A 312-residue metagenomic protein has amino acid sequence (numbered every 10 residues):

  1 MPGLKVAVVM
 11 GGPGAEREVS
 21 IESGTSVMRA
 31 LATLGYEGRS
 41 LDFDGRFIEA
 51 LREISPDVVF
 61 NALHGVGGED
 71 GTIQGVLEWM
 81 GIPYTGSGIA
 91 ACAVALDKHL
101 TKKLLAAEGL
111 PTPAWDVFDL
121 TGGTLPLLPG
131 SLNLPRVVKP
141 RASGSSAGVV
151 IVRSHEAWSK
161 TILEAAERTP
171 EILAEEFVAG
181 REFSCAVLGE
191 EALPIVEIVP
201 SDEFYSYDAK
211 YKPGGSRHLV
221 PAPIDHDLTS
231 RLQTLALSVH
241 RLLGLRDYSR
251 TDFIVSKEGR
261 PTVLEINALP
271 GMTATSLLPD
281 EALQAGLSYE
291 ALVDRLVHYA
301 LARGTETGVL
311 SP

Functional and structural regions predicted by a protein language model:
M1-L96, L100-K103, A107, D119-L128 (+1 more regions): ATP-binding N-terminal substructure of ATP-dependent carboxylate-amine bond-forming enzymes
M1-M10, G38, L51-E53, V94-R181: Active-site nucleotide/adenylate-binding loops and adjacent lid/helix of ATP-dependent enzymes
G3-V9, K212-A222, L277: A short small-residue
L4, A107-G109, D225-P312: ATP-dependent carboxylate activation and anion-phosphoryl transfer catalytic cores that bind Mg-ATP to form
I73-E78, F204-K212, A268: Short, flexible, mixed-charge acidic loops at enzyme active sites
G75-Y84, S154-S159, Q284-A285: A glycine- and small-aliphatic-rich helix-loop capping segment at beta-alpha/alpha-beta transitions that lines
R153-T234, V255-T262: Phosphate-binding site of ATP-dependent enzymes
